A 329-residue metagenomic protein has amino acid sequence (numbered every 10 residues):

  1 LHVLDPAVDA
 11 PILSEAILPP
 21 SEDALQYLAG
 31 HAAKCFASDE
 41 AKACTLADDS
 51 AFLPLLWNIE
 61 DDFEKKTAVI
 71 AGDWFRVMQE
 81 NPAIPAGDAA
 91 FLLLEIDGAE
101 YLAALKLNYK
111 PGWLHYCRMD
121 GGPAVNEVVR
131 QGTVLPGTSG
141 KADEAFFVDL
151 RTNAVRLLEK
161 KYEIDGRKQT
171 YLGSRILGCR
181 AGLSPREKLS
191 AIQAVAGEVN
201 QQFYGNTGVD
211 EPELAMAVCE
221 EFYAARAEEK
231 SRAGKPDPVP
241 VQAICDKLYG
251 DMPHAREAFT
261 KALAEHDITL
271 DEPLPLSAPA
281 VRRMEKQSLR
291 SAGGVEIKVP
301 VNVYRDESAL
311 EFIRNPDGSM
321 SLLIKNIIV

Functional and structural regions predicted by a protein language model:
H2-P279: Long, hydrophobic alpha/beta structural blocks
Q242-V329: C-terminal structured domains
